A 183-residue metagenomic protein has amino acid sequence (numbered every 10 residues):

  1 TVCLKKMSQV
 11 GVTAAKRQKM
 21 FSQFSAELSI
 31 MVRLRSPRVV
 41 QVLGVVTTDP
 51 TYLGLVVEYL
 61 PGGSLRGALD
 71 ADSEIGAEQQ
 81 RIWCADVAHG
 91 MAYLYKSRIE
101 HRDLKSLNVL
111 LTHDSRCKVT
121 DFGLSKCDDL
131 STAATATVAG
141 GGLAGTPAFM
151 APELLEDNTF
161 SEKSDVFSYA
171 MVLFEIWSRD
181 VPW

Functional and structural regions predicted by a protein language model:
T1-G11: Glycine-rich ATP phosphate-binding loop
G44-V46: A short, aromatic-enriched beta-strand patch in the conserved N-lobe beta-sheet of the protein kinase catalytic domain
D49-E58, R66: A conserved loop-to-beta-strand element in the N-lobe of protein kinase catalytic cores that borders the ATP-binding
W83-C84: Activation segment signature within eukaryotic-like protein kinase domains
Y95-L111: Catalytic-loop of the protein kinase fold
